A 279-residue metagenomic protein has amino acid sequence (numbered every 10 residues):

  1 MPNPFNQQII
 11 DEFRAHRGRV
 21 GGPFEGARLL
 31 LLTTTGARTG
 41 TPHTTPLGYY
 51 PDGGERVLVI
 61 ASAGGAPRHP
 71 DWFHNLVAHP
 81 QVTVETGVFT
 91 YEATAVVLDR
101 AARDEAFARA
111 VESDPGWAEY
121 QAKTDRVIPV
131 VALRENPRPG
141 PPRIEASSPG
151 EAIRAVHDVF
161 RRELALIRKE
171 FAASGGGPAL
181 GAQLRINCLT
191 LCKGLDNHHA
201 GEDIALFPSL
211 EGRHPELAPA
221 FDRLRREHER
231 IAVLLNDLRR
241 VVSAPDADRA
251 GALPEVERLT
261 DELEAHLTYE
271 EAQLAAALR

Functional and structural regions predicted by a protein language model:
P2-T35, L164, R168: Short, conserved active-site entrance elements at the starts or edges of catalytic domains
I9, N75-V77, D99-A101: Glycine-rich, pocket-lining loop/helix-strand segments that form or immediately flank
A27-G64, N187: Short beta-strand segments
A27-L30, E85-A118, D125-R279: Small-residue-biased structural context
T35-A37, Q81, G116-W117: Short beta-turn/strand-loop junction motif enriched in small, turn-promoting residues
T41-P42, P70, H74-N75, H198: Short histidine-centered beta-strand/loop micro-motifs that create catalytic or ligand/metal-coordination sites
Y50-V57, Q81-Y91: Glycine-rich phosphate/pyrophosphate-binding loops and their adjacent beta-strand/loop elements at enzyme active sites
E55-V82: Compact nucleic-acid interaction/catalytic patches
